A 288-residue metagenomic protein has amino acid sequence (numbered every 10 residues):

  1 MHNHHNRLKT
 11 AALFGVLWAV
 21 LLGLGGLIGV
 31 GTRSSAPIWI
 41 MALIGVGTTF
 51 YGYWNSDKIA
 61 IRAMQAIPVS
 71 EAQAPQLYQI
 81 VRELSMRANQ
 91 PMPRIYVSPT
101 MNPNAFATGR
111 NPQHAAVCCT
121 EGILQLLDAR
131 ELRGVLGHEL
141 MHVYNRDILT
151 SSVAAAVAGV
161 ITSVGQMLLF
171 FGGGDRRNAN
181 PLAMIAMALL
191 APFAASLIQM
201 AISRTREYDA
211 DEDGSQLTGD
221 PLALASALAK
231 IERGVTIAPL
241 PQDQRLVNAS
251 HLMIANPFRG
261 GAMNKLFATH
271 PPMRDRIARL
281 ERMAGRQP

Functional and structural regions predicted by a protein language model:
M1-A19, V30-T32, P37-W39, G47-L182 (+1 more regions): Polar-ligand-bearing catalytic/cofactor-coordination segments of membrane-embedded or membrane-tethered inner-membrane
V20-G25: Hydrophobic, membrane-inserted alpha-helices
I44: C-terminal functional segments of enzyme domains
A188-L189: Hydrophobic alpha-helical transmembrane segments of integral membrane proteins, especially lipid-exposed positions
